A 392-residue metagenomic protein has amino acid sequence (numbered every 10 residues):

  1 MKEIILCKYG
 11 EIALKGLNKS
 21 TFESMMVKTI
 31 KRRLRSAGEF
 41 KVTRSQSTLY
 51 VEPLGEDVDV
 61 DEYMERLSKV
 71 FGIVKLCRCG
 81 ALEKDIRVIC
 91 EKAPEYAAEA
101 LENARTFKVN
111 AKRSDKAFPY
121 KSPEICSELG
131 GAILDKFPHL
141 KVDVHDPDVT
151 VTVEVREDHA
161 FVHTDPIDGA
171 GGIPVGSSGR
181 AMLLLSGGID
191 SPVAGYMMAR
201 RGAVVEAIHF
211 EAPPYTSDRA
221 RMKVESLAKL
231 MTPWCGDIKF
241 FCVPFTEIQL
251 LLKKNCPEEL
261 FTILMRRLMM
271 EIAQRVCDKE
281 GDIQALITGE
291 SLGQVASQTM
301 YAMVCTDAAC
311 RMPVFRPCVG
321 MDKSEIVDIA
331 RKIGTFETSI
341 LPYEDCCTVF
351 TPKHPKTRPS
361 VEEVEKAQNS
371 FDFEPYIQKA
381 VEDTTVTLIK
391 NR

Functional and structural regions predicted by a protein language model:
M1-M182, P192-K239, E247, K279 (+5 more regions): RNA-binding accessory domains that recognize and position tRNA/RNA substrates
E128-I133, P166, A170-S178, F245 (+3 more regions): Active-site adenylate/phosphate-handling loop in enzymes that bind or generate adenylated species
L183, A207-H209, C242, T288 (+1 more regions): Structural beta-sheet core signal
G188: Conserved G/P- and acidic residue-centered "switch" motifs that form tight phosphate/ATP-binding loops in soluble
L292-Q294, P342-F350: Small/polar glycine-rich anion-binding or flexible loop at a beta-alpha turn
G334-P342: A short alpha-helix-loop-beta-strand transition element characteristic of N-terminal alpha/beta dinucleotide-binding
P342-E344, V364-A367: Mobile late-domain/C-terminal helix-loop "cap" segments that border catalytic sites or the cytosolic face
